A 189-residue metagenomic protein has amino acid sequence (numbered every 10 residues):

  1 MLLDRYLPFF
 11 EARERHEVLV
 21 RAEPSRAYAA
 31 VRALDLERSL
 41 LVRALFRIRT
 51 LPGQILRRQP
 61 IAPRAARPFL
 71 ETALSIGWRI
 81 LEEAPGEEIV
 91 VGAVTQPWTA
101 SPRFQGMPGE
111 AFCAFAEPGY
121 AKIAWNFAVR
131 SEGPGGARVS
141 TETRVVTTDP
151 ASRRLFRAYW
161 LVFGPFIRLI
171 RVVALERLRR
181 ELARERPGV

Functional and structural regions predicted by a protein language model:
M1-L81: Hydrophobic ligand-binding cavity/cleft-lining segments
E14-H16, I123-W125, V139: Hydrophobic residues positioned within well-ordered beta-strands of beta-sheet architectures
L19-E23, A128-E132, R144-T148: Solvent-exposed residues in well-ordered beta-strands and their adjoining turns, especially edge/terminal strands
S25, L36, T95-W98, R144-V146: Short, solvent-exposed loop/turn segments at secondary-structure junctions
Y28, G92, S140-E142: Beta-strand residues in well-ordered beta-sheet regions across diverse protein folds
E71-G135: Hydrophobic-ligand binding "helix-grip"
A137-A158: Short acidic, glycine/tyrosine-flanked loop/strand segments centered on an H-E-D-like triad
L155-V189: A conserved amphipathic terminal alpha-helix motif
